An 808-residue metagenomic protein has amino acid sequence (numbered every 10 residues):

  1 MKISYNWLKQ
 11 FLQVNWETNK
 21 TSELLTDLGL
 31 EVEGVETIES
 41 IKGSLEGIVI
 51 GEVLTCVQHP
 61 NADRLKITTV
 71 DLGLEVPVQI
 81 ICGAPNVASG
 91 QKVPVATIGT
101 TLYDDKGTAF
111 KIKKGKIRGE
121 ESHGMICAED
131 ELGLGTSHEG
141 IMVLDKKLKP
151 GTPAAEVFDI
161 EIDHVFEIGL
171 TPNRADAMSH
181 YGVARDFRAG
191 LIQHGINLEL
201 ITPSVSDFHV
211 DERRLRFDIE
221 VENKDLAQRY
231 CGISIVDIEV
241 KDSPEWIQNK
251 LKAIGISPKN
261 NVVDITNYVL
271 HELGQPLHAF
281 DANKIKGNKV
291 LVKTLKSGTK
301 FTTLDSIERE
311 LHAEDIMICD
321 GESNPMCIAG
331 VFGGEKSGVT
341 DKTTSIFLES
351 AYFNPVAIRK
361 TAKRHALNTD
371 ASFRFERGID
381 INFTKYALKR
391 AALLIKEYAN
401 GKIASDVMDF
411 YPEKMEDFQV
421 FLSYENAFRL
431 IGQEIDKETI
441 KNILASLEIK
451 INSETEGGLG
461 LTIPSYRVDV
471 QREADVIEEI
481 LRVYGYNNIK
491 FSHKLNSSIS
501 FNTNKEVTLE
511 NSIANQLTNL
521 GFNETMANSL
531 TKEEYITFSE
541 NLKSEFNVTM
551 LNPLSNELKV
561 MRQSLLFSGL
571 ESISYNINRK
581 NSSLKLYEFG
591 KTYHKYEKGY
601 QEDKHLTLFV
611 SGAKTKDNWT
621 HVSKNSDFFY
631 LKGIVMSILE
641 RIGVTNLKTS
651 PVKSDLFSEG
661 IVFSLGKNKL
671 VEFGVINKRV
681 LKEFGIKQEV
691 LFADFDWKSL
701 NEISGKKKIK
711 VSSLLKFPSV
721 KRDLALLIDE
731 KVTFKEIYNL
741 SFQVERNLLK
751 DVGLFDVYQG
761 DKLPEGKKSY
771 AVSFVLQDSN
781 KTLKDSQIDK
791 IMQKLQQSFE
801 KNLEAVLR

Functional and structural regions predicted by a protein language model:
M1-D211, F347, D370, D380-I381 (+2 more regions): Phosphate-backbone binding interfaces of nucleic-acid-interacting proteins
K2, D27, R429, S446-I449 (+4 more regions): A carboxyl-terminal module marker
Y5, E23, S40, K66 (+1 more regions): Glycine/proline-enriched, intrinsically flexible loops and inter-domain linkers
S40-S44, D207-H209, S498-T503, A527-F546 (+2 more regions): Beta-rich nucleic-acid/ligand-interaction surfaces
V49-I80, G151, T266-G338: Conserved mixed alpha/beta core segments that line enzyme active sites in large multi-domain catalysts
R118-G133, S137-V143, A154-H164, R188 (+7 more regions): Mobile "lid/hinge" segments at catalytic clefts and subdomain interfaces of large enzymes
F187, L191-V221, A399-A427, Q433-E434: Terminal amphipathic helices with adjacent charged low-complexity linkers/tails
V420-S582, R722, V775-S779, Q787-R808: Extended, well-folded interaction surfaces typified by the phenylalanyl-tRNA synthetase beta subunit core
